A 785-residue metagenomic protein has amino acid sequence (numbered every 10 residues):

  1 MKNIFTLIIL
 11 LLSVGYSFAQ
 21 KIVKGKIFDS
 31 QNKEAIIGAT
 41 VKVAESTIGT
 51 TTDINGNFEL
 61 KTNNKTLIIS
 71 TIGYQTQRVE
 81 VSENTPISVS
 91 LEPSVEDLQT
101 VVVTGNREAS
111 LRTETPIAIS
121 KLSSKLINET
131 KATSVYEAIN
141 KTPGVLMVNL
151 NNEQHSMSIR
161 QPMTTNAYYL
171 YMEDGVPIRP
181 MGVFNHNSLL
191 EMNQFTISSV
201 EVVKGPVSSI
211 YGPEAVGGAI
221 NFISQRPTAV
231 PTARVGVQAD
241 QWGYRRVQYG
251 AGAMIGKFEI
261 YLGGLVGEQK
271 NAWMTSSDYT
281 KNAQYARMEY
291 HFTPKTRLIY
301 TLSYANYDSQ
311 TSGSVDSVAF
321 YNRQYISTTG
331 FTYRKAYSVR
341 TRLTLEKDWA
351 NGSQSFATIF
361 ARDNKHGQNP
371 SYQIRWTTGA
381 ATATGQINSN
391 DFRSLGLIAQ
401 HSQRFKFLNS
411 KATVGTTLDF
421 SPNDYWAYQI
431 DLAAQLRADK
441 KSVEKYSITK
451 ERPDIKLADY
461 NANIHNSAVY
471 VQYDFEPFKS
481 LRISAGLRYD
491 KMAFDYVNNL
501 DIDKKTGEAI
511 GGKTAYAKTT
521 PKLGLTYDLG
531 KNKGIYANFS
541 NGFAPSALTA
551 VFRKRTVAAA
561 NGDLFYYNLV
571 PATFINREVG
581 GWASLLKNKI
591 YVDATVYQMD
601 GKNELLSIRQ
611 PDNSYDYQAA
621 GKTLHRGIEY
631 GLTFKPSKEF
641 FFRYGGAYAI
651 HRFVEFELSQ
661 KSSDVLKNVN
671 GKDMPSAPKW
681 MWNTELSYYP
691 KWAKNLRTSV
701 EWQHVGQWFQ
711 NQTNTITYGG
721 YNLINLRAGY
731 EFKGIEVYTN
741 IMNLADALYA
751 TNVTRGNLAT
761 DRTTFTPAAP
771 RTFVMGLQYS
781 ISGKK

Functional and structural regions predicted by a protein language model:
N3, P294-A305, A336-N499, A583-V596 (+2 more regions): Face-selective signature of the C-terminal outer-membrane beta-barrel domain
K26-N32, A39-A44, T66-Y74, S82-N128 (+1 more regions): Short, acidic, small-residue-rich periplasmic hinge/interaction motif at the N-terminus of Gram-negative outer-membrane
F58-E59, V176-K204, A286: Short acidic/polar hinge/loop motifs at secondary-structure boundaries that mediate gating or recognition
E59-K61, I119, Y136-V176, P180: Extracytoplasmic beta-strand/coil segments of soluble accessory domains associated with Gram-negative outer-membrane
T232-R234, A239-E268, W273-S312, Y333-N351: Transmembrane beta-barrel wall of Gram-negative outer-membrane proteins
G252-A253, E346-D348, Q354-P370, D528 (+5 more regions): Membrane-embedded beta-barrel scaffold of Gram-negative outer-membrane proteins
H401, K479, V596-D600, Q618-Q712 (+1 more regions): Gram-negative outer-membrane beta-barrel transporters
F543, F642, Q703-N711, Y730-K785: C-terminal beta-signal and adjacent terminal beta-strands/loops of Gram-negative outer-membrane beta-barrel proteins
